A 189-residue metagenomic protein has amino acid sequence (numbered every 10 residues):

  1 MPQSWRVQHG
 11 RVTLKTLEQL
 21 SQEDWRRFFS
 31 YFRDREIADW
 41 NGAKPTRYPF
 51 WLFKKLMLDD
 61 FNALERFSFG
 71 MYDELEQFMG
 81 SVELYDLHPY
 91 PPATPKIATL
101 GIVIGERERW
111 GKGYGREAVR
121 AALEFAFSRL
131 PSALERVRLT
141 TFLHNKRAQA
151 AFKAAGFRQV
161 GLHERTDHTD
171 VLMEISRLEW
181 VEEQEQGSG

Functional and structural regions predicted by a protein language model:
M1-Q22, R33-D34, S68, L75-G189: Acyl-donor (CoA/ACP) binding surface of acyl/acetyltransferases
Q22-S30, F50, K54, L58: An amphipathic alpha-helix signature
R26-R27, D39, E182: Short, solvent-exposed alpha-helical surface patches in well-structured domains
S30-D34, A43, D59, A154: Residues within well-ordered alpha-helical secondary structure of globular protein domains
E36-L56: Conserved GNAT-fold acetyl-CoA-binding loop/helix
F50-W51, F61-L64, V171-M173: Short, intrinsically disordered/low-complexity patches at protein termini and at juxtamembrane boundaries
M57-G70: A short helix-loop-beta-strand connector motif used in the catalytic cores of GNAT acetyltransferases and, in some
